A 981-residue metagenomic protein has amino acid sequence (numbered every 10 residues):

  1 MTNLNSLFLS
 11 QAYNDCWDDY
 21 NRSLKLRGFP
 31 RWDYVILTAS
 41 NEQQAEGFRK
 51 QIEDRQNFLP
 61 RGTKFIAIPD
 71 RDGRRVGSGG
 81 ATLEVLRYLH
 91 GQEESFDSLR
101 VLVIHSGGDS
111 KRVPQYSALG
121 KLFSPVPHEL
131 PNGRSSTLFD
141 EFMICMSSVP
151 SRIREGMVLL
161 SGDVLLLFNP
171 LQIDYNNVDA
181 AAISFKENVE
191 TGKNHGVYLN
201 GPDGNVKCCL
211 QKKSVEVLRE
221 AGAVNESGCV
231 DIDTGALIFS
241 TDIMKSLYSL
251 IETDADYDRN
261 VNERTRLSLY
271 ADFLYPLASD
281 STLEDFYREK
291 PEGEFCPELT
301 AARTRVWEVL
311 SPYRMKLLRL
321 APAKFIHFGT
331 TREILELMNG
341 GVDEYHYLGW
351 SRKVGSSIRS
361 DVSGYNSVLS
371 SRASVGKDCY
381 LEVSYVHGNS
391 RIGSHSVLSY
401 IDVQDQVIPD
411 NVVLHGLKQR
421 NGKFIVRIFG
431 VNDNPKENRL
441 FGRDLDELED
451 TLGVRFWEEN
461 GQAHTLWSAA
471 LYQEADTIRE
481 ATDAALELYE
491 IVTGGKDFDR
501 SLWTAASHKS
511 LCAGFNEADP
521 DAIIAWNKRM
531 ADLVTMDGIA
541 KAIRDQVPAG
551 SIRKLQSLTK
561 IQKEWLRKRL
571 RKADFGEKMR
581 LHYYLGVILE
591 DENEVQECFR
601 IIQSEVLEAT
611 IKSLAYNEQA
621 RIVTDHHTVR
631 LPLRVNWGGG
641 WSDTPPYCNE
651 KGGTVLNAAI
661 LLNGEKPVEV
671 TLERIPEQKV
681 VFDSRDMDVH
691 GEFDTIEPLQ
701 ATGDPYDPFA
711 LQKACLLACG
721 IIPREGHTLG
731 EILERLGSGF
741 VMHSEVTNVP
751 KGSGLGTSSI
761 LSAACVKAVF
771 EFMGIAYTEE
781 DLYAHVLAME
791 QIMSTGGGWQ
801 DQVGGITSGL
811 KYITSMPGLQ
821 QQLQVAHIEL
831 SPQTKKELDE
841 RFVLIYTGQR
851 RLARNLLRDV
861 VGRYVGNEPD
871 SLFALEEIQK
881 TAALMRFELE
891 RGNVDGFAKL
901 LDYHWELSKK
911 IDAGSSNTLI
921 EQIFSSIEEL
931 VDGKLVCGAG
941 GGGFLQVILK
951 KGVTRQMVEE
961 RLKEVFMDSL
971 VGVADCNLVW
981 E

Functional and structural regions predicted by a protein language model:
M1-S40, N57, I66-R75, G79-T82 (+7 more regions): Left-handed beta-helix
Q44, R74-V85, L130-F139, E190 (+2 more regions): Phosphate/oxyanion-binding active-site loops and adjacent basic polyanion-contact surfaces
A45-F58, M957-E964: Short, aromatic/basic amphipathic alpha-helical patches
D97-S98, S117-G120, S124-V261, R319: Conserved core of the sugar-phosphate nucleotidyltransferase
V103-S106, V158-S161, I183-K186, S240 (+5 more regions): Short beta-strand segments
H105, D109-L122: Glycine-rich N-terminal loop/short-helix segment of MobA-like nucleotidyltransferase
L119, F123-P125, S753-I775: DPxDG-like acidic metal-binding loop motif
G495-E734, I775, A784-G796, Q802-V936 (+1 more regions): C-terminal nucleotide
